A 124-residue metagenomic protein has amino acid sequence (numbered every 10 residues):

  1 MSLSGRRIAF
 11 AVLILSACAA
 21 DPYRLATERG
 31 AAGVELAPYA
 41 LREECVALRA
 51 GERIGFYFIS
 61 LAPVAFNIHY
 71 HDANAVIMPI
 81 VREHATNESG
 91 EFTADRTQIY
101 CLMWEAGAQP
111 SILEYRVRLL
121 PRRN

Functional and structural regions predicted by a protein language model:
M1-S16: Sec-dependent bacterial lipoprotein signal peptides
A19-N124: Acidic, Ser/Thr/Pro
